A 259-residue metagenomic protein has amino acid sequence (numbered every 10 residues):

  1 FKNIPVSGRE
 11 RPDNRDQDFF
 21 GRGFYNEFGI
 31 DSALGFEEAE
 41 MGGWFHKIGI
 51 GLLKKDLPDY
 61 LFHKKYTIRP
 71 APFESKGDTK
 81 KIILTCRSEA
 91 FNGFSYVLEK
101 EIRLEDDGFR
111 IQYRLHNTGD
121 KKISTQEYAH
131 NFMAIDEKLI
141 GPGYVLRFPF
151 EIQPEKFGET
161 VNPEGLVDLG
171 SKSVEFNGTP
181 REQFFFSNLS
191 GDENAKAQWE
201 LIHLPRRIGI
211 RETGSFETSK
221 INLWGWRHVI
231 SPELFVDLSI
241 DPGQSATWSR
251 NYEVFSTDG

Functional and structural regions predicted by a protein language model:
F1-R110, T118-S124, H130-G259: Surface-exposed acidic/polar loop and edge beta-strand patches at domain peripheries
Y113: Conserved, mostly hydrophobic/aromatic
